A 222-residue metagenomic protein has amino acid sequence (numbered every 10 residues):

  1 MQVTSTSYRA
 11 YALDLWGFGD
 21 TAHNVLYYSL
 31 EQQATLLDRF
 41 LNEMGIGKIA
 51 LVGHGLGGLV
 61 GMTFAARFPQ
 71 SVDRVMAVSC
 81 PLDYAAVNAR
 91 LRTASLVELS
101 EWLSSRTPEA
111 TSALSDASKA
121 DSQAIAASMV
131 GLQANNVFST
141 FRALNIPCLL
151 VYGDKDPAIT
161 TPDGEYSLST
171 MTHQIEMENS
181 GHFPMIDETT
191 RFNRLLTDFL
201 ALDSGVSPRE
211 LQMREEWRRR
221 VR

Functional and structural regions predicted by a protein language model:
Q2, C148-S180, I186, R191 (+2 more regions): Conserved loop-alpha-helix segment in the C-terminal half of the alpha/beta-hydrolase fold that carries the catalytic
Q2-Y8: A short, Lys/Arg-enriched amphipathic alpha-helix followed by its capping loop at the start of a domain
Y8-V52, R194-T197: Active-site loop/oxyanion-hole signature of alpha/beta-hydrolase fold enzymes
L15-G19, L82, G181-P184: Alpha/beta-hydrolase active-site loop signature
T21-L26, A86-A89, T161-P162: Conserved catalytic-core motifs of eukaryotic protein kinase domains, centered on the activation segment
L59-R67, V72-L103: Flexible "cap/lid" loop of the alpha/beta hydrolase fold
S112-F141, K155: Hydrophobic, aromatic-rich cap/lid helix
S204-R222: Alpha/beta-hydrolase-fold serine-hydrolase catalytic core, especially in secreted/extracellular enzymes
